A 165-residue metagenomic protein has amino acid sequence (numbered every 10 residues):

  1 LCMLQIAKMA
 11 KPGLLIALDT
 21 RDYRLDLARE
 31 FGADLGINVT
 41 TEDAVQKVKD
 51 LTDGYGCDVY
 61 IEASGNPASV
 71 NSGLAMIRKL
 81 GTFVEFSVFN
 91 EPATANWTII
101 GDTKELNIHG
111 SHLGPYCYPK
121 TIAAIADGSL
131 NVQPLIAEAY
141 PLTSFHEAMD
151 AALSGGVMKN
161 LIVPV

Functional and structural regions predicted by a protein language model:
L1-E42: Mid-domain Rossmann-like dinucleotide-binding core that forms the NAD(H)/NADP(H) cofactor-binding site
D19, S87, H112: Conserved acidic E/D residue at the C-terminus of a beta-strand in Rossmann-like folds
Y23-R24, A44, S69, C117: Conserved short alpha-helix immediately C-terminal to the canonical SAM/SAH-binding motif I of Rossmann-like
D43-G54: Short amphipathic alpha-helix with an adjacent loop that forms part of the alpha/beta core around
Y55-I61: Short SAM/SAH-binding signature in class I
N71-A75, K79, P115, P119-V165: C-terminal hydrophobic helical "lid"/dimerization subdomain of Rossmann-like NAD(P)H-dependent oxidoreductases
A75-P92, I108: ADP-ribose/adenylate-binding Rossmann-like module
S87-E105, K120-A123: Rossmann-fold NAD(P)-binding glycine/threonine-rich loop
